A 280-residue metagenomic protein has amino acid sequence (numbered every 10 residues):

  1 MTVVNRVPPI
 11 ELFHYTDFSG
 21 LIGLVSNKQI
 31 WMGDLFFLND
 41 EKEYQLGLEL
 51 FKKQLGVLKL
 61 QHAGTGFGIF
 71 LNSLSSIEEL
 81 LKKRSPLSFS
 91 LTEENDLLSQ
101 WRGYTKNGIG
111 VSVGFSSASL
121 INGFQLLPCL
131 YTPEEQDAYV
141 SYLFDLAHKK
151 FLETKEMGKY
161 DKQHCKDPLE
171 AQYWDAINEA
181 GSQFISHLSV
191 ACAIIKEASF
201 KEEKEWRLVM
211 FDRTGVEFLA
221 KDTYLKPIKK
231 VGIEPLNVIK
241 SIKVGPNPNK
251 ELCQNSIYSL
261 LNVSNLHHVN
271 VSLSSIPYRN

Functional and structural regions predicted by a protein language model:
M1-N280: Partner-binding and oligomerization surfaces adjacent to conserved cores of proteins that assemble macromolecular
